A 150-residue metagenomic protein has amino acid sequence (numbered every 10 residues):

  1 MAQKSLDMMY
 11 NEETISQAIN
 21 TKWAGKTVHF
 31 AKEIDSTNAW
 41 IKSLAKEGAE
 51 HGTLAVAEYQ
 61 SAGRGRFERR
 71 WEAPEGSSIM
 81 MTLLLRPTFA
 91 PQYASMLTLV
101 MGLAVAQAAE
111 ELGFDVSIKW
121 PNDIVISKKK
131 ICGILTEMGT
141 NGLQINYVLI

Functional and structural regions predicted by a protein language model:
M1-Q107, E111, C132: N-terminal lobe of the biotin/lipoate ligase/transferase fold
Y59-R64, E72, K119, I124 (+2 more regions): Short glycine- and Lys/Arg-enriched binding-loop motifs that mark or flank ligand-binding interfaces
M101-L143: Acidic (Asp/Glu) carboxylate-rich active-site/surface patches
G142-I150: Short, acidic (Asp/Glu-rich) active-site segment that either coordinates a divalent metal cofactor
